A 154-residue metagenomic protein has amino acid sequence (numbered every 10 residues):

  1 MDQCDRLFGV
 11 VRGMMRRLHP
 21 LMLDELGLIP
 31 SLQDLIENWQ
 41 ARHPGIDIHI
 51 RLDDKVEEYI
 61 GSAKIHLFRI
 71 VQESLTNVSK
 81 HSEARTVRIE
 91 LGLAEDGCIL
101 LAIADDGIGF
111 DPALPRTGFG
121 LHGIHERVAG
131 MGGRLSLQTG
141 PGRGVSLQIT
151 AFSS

Functional and structural regions predicted by a protein language model:
M1-S154: Coiled-coil dimerization/phosphotransfer module
